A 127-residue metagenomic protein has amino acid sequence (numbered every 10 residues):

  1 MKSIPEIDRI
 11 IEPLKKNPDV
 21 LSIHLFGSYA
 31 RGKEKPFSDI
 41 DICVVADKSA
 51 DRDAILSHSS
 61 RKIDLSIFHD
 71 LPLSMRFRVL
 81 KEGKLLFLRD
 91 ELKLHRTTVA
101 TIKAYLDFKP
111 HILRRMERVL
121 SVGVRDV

Functional and structural regions predicted by a protein language model:
M1-S22, A30-P36, V45-V127: Catalytic core of pol beta-like nucleotidyltransferases
D41-C43: Short, well-ordered beta-strand segments
